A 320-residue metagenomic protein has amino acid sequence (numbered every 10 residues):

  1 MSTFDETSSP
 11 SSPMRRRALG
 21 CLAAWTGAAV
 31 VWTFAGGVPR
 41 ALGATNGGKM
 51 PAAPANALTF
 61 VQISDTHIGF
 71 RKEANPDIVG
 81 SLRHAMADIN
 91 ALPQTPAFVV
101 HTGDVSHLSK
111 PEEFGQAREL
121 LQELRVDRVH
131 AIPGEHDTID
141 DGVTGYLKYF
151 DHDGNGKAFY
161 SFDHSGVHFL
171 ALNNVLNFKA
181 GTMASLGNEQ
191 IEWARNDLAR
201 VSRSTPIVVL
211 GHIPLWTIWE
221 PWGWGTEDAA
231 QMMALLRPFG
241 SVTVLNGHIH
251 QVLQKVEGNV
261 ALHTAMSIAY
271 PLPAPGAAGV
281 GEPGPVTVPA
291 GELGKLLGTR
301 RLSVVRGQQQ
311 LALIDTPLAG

Functional and structural regions predicted by a protein language model:
M1-M14, R40: N-terminal secretory signal peptides
P13-G37: N-terminal export leaders
A24, H67, V105-S106, H136-D137 (+4 more regions): Catalytic metal-binding/acid-base residues of hydrolase active sites
L42-Q116: N-terminal active-site segment of His-dependent metallophosphoesterases
G48, A52, K110-P206, D228-T243 (+2 more regions): Extended active-site neighborhood of metal-dependent phosphoesterases/phosphodiesterases
I63-S64, V99-G103, H130-E135, L210-G211 (+2 more regions): Active-site neighborhood of phospho(di)ester-bond hydrolases with catalytic His/Asp-centered motifs
F70-K72, V105-S106, V175-L186, W216-P221: Surface-exposed cleft-lining segments at the edges of enzyme active sites
R203-I218: Short acidic, glycine-rich surface-loop motifs adjacent to enzyme active sites
